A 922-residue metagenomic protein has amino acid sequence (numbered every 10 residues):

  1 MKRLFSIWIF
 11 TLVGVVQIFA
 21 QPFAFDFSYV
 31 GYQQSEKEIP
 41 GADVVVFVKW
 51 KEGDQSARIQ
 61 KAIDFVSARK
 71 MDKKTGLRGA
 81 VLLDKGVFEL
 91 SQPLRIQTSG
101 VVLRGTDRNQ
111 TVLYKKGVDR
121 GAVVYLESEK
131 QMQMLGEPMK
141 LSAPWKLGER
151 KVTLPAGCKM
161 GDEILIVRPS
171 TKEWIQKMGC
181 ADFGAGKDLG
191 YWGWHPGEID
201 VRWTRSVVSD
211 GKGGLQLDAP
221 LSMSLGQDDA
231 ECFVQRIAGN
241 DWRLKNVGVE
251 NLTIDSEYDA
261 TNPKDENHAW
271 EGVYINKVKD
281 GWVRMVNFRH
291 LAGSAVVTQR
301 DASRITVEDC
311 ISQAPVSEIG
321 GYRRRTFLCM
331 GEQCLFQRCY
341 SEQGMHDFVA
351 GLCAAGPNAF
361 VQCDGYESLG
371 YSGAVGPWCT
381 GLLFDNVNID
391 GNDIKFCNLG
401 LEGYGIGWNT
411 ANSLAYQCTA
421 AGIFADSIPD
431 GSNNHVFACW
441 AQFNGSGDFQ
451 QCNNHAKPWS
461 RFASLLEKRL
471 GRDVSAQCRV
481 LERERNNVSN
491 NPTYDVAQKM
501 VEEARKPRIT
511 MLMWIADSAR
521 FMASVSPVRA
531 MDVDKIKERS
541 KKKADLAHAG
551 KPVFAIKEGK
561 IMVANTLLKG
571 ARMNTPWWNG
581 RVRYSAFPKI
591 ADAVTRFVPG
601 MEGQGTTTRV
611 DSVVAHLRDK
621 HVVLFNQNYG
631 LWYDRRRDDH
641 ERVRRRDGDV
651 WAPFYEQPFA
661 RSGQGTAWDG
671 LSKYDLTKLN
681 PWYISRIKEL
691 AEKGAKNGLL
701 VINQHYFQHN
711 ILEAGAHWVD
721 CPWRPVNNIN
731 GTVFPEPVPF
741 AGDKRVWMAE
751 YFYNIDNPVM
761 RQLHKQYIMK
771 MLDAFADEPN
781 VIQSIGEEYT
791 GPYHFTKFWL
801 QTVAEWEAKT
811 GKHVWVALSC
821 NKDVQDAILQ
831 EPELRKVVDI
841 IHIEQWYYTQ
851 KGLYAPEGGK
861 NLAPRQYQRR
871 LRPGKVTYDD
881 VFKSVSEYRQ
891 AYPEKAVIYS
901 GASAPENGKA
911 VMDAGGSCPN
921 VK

Functional and structural regions predicted by a protein language model:
R3, L12, I18-N262, V436-R539: Extracellular "leader-to-stem" segments immediately downstream of a signal peptide or signal-anchor in secreted/lumenal
A20-Y29, V44-F47, K51-Q55, V87-F88 (+1 more regions): Mature N-terminal, pre-catalytic/accessory segment of carbohydrate-active enzymes
P93-Q97, N109-S128, T153, I237-W242 (+8 more regions): Glycine-rich beta-solenoid repeat tracts in large extracellular/virion proteins
G100, N109, K245-S256, K279-H290 (+7 more regions): Right-handed parallel beta-helix
R168-T204, V208-D210, E250-L335, F348: Right-handed parallel beta-helix
C379-N388, G403-L465, M912: C-terminal, active-site-flanking charged/polar segments
D385, L401-I423, E807, Q830-K922: Catalytic-core region of carbohydrate-active enzymes that cleave or remodel glycosidic bonds
A555-L829, E833-I840, P864, Q868: Active-site mouth of glycoside hydrolases
